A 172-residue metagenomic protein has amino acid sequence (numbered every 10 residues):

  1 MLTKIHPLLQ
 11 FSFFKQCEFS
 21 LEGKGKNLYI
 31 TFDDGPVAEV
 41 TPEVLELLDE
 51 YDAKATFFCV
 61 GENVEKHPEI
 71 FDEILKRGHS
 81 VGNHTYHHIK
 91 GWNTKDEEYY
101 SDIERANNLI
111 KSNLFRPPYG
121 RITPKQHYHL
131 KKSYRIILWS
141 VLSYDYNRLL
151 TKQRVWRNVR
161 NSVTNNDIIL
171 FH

Functional and structural regions predicted by a protein language model:
M1-I30, P36-D52, K66-E69: N-terminal pre-catalytic segment of deacetylase/amide-hydrolase enzymes
S20, N83, L138-S140: Structural signal for conserved beta-strand scaffold positions within catalytic alpha/beta enzyme cores
D33, L48, F57, V81-H84 (+4 more regions): Conserved, mostly hydrophobic/aromatic
G35-E39, F58-H67, I89-E97, R116-T123 (+1 more regions): Acidic-and-aromatic substrate-binding clefts and catalytic sites of carbohydrate-active enzymes
V44-D52, V64-H84, L130-S133, N158-T164: Acidic (Asp/Glu)-rich catalytic clusters
Y99-I110: An active-site-proximal "capping" alpha-helix that borders the catalytic cofactor pocket
R121-S162: His/Asp/Glu-enriched short active-site or ligand-binding loop at hydrolase and phosphoryl-transfer sites
